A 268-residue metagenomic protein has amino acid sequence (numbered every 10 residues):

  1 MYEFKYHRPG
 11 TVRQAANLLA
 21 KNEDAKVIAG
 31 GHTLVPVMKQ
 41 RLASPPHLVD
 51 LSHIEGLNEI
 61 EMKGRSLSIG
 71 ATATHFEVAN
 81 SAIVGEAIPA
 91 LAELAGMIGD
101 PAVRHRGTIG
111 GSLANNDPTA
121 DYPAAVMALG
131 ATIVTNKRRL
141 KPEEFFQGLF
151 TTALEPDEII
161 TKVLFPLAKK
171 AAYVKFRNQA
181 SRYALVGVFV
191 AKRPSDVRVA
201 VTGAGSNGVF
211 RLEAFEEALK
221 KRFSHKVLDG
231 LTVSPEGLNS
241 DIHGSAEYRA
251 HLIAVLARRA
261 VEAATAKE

Functional and structural regions predicted by a protein language model:
M1-E268: C-terminal structural segment of proteins
